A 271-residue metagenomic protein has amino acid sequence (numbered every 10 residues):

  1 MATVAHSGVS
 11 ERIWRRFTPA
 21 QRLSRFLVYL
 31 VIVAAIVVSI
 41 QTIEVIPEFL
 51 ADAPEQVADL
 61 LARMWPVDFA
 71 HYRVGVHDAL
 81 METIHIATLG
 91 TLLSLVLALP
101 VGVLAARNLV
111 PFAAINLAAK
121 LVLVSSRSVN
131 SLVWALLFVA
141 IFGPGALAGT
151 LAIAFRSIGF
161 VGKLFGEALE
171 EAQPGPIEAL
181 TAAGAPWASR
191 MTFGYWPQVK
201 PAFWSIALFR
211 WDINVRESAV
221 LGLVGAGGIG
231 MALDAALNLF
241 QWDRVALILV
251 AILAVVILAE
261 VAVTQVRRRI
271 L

Functional and structural regions predicted by a protein language model:
M1-L92, L99-P100, L104, N108 (+2 more regions): N-terminal, non-cleaved signal-anchor transmembrane helix
R25, A246-L271: C-terminal transmembrane helix and the adjacent membrane-cytosol boundary/short C-terminal tail of inner/organellar
L61, V76, L80, I84 (+8 more regions): Hydrophobic alpha-helical elements at and bordering transmembrane segments of multi-pass membrane proteins
T91-L99, V103, R107, L132 (+7 more regions): Hydrophobic positions within alpha-helical transmembrane segments of bacterial inner-membrane proteins
V101-A135, L164-E167: Cytoplasmic-entry segments and transmembrane alpha-helices of multi-pass inner-membrane transporters
L123-S157: Generic hydrophobic transmembrane alpha-helix motif, especially the helices
A140, V215-I252, L271: Glycine-rich helix-loop "coupling/hinge" segments at transmembrane-helix boundaries in multipass transporters
P144-R210, V261: Membrane-cytosol interface at the C-terminal ends of specific transmembrane alpha-helices in multi-pass membrane
